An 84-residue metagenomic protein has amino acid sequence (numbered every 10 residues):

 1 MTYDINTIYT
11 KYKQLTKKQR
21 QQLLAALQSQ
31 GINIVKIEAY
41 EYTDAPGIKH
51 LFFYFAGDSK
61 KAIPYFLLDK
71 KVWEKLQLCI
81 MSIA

Functional and structural regions predicted by a protein language model:
M1-Y3, M81-A84: Short intrinsically disordered terminal tails
Y3-A25: Negatively charged, low-complexity tracts enriched in Asp/Glu with abundant Ser/Thr
Y12, T16-K17, I63-P64, L68 (+1 more regions): Generic ordered-secondary-structure signal
Q28-C79: Acidic, low-complexity, intrinsically disordered interaction modules
